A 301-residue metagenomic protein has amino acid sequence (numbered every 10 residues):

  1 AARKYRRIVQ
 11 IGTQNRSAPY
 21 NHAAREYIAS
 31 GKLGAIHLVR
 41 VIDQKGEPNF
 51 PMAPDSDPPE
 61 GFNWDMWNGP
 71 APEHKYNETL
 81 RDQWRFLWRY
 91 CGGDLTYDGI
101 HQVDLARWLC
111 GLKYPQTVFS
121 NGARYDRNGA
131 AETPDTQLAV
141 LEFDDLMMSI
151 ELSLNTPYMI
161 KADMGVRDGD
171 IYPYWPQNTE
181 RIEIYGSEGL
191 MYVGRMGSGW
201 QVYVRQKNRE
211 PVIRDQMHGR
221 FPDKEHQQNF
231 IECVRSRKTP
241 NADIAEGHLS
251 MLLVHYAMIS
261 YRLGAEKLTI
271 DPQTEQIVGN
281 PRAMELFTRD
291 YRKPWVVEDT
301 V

Functional and structural regions predicted by a protein language model:
A1, S17-A29, E47-P51: Pocket-flanking alpha-helical
A1-S17, G31, A265: Beta-strand-loop-alpha-helix segment that lines the small-molecule cofactor/substrate pocket of alpha/beta enzymes
R6-R7, H22-A23, A35, R40 (+2 more regions): Contiguous beta-strand/loop segments that form the cofactor/metal-binding neighborhood of enzyme cores
